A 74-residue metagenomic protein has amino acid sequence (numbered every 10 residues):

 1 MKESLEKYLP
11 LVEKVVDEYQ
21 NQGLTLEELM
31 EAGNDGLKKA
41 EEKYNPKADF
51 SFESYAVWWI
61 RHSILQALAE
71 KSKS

Functional and structural regions predicted by a protein language model:
M1-S74: Alpha-helical promoter-recognition and RNA polymerase-docking modules of transcription initiation factors, dominated by
